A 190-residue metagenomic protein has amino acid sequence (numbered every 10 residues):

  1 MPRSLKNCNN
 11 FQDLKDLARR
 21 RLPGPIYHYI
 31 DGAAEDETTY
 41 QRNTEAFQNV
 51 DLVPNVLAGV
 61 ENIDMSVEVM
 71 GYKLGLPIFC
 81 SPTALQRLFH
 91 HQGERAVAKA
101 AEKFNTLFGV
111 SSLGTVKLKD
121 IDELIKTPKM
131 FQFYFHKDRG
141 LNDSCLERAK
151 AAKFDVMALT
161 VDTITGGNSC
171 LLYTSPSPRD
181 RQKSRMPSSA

Functional and structural regions predicted by a protein language model:
M1-K150: N-terminal capping/small domains of soluble enzymes
L88-F89, G167, S184: Glycine/Thr-rich phosphate-binding loops of Rossmann-like dinucleotide-binding domains
G109, A158-T160: A structural signal for short, well-ordered beta-strand segments and their strand-loop junctions that often border
K153-D155: Short loop/turn motifs at secondary-structure junctions
V161-T165: Glycine-rich beta-alpha junction loops
Y173-P178: Conserved small/polar residues in nucleotide/adenosyl-binding loops
S184-A190: Hydrophobic alpha-helical segments, chiefly the membrane-spanning helices and signal/signal-anchor peptides
